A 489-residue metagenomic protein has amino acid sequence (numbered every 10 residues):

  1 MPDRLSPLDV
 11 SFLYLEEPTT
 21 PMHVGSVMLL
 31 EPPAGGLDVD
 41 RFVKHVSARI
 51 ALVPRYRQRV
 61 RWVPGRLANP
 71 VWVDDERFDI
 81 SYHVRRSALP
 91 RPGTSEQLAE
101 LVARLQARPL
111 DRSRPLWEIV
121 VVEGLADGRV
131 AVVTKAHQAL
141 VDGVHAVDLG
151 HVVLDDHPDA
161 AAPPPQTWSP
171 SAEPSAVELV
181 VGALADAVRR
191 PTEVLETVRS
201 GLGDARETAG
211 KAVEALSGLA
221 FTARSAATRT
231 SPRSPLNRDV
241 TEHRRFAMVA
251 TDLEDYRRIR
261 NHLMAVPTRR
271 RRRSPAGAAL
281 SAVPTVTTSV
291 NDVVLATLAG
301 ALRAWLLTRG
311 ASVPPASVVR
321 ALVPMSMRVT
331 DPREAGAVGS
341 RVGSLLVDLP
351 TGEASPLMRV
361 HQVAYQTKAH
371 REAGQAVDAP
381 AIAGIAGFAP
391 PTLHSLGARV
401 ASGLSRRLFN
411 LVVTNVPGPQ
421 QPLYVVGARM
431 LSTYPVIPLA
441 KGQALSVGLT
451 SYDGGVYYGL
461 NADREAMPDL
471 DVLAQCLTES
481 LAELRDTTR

Functional and structural regions predicted by a protein language model:
M1-L8, G25-Q443, V447-T478, A482-R489: Soluble acyl-CoA-dependent acyltransferase catalytic core bearing the H(X)4D motif
T20-V24: TRNA-binding/sensing appendages of the translation machinery
